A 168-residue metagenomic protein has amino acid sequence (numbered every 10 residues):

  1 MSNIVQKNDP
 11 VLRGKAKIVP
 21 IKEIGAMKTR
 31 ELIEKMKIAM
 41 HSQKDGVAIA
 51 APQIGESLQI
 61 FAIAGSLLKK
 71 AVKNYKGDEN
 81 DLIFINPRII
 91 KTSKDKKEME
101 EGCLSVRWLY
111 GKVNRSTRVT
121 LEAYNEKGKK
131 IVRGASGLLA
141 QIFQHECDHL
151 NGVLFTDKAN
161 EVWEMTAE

Functional and structural regions predicted by a protein language model:
M1-Q144, H149-E168: Active-site rim/adjacent substrate-binding subdomains
